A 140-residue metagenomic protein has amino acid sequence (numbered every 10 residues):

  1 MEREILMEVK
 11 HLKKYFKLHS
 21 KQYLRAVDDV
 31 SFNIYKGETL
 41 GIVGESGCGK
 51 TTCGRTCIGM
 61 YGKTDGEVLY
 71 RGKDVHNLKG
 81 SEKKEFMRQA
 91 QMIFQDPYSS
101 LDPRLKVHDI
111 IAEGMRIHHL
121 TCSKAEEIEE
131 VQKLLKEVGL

Functional and structural regions predicted by a protein language model:
M1-L140: ABC transporter nucleotide-binding domains
